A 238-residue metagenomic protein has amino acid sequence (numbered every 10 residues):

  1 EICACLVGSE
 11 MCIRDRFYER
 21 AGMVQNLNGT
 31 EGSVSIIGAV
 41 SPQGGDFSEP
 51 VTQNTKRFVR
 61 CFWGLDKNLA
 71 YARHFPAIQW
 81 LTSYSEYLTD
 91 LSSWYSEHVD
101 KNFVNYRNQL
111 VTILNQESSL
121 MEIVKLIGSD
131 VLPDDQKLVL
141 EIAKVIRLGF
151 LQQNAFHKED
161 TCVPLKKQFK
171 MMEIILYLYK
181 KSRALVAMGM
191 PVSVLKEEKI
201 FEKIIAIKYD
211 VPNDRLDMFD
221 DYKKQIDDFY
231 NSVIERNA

Functional and structural regions predicted by a protein language model:
E1-G8, I13: Single conserved hydrophobic/aromatic residue that forms the stacking wall/gate of nucleotide- or nucleobase-binding
S9, D15-A238: Conserved catalytic/coupling modules of large nucleotide/cofactor-utilizing molecular machines
